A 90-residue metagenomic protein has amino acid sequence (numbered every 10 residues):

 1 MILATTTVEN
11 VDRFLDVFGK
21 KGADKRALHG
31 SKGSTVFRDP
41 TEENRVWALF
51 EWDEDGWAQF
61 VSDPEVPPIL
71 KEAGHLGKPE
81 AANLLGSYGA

Functional and structural regions predicted by a protein language model:
M1-A4, D24, I69, A81: Preference for short coil/turn "hinge" residues that link or interrupt alpha-helices
M1-V8, S34-D63: Short, well-ordered beta-strand segments in beta-rich or mixed alpha/beta enzyme and ligand-binding folds
V11-G33, P64-L70: Short amphipathic alpha-helical segments
H29-V46, P68-A90: Glycine-rich beta-strand-turn "strand-cap" elements at beta-sheet edges
